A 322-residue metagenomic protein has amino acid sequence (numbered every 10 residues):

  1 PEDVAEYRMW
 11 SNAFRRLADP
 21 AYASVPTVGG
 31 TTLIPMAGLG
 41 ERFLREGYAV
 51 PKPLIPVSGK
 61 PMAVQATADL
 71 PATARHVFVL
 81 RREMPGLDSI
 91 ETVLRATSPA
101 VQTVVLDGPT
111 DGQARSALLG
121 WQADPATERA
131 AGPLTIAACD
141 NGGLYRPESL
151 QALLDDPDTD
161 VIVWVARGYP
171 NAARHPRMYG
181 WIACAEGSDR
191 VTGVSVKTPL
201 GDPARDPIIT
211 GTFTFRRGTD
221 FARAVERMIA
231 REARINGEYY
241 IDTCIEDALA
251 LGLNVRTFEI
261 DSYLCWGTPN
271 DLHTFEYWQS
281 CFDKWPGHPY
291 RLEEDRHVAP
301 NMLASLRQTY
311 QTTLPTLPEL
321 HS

Functional and structural regions predicted by a protein language model:
E2-P35, R42-A49, I55-P56, K60-I136 (+2 more regions): Conserved N-terminal catalytic core of the sugar/cofactor nucleotidyltransferase
E2-T32, D206-H321: Conserved alpha/beta core of the MobA/IspD/sugar-nucleotide pyrophosphorylase nucleotidyltransferase superfamily
V4, G108-Q113, Y169-A172, Y263-W266: A short acidic, often aromatic-flanked loop/helix-cap motif at beta-alpha or helix-coil junctions that lines enzyme
P53, A100-Q102, R190, N254-R256: Conserved beta-strand segments of alpha/beta enzyme cores
L54, I182-C184, T257: A structural signal for short hydrophobic beta-strand segments in well-ordered beta-sheet cores
L118-L119, S149-A152, C244, T274: Alpha-helical elements of Rossmann-like donor-binding domains used by nucleotide-donor carbohydrate transfer enzymes
A138-G142: The conserved acidic donor/metal-binding loop of glycosyltransferases
G143-E232, Y310-Q311: Conserved core of the sugar-phosphate nucleotidyltransferase
